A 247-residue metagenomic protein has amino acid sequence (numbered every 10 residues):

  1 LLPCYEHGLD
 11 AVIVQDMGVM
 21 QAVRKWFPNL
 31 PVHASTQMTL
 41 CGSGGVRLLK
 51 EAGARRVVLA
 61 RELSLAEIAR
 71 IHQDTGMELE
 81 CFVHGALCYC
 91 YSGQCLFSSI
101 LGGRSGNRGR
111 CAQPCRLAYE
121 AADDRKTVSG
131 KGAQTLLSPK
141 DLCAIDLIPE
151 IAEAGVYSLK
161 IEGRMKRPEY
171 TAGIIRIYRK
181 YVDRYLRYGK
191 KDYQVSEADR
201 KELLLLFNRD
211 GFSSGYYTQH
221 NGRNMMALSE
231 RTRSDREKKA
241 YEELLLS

Functional and structural regions predicted by a protein language model:
L1-Y5, V14, W26, P31-H33 (+2 more regions): Surface-exposed amphipathic alpha-helical tracts and adjacent flexible/coil segments at the periphery of soluble enzymes
G18-V19: Alpha-helix capping/helix-boundary segments
V23: RNase H-like DDE/DDD metal-dependent nuclease/strand-transfer catalytic core used by mobile genetic elements
T39: Beta/alpha (TIM)-barrel catalytic core signal, keyed to glycine-rich beta->alpha loops juxtaposed to Asp/Glu that bind
S43-G44: Conserved nucleotide-cofactor-binding alpha/beta core module
